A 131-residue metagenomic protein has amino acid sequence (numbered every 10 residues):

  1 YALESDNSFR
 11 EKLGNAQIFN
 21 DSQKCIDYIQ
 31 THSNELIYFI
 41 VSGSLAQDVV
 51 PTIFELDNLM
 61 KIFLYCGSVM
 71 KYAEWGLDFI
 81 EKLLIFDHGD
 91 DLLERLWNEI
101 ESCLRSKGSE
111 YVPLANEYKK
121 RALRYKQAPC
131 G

Functional and structural regions predicted by a protein language model:
Y1-G131: N-terminal subdomain
